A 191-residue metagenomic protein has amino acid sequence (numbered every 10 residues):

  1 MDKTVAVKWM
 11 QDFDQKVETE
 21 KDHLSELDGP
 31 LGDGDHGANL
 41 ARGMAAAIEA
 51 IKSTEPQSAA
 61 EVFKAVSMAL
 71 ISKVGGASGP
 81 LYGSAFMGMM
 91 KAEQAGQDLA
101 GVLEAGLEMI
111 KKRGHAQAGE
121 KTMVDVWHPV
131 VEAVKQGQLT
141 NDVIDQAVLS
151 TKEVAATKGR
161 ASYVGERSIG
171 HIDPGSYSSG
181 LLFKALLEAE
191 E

Functional and structural regions predicted by a protein language model:
M1-E191: N-terminal loops that bind phosphate or other acidic moieties and the adjacent beta-alpha structural core
